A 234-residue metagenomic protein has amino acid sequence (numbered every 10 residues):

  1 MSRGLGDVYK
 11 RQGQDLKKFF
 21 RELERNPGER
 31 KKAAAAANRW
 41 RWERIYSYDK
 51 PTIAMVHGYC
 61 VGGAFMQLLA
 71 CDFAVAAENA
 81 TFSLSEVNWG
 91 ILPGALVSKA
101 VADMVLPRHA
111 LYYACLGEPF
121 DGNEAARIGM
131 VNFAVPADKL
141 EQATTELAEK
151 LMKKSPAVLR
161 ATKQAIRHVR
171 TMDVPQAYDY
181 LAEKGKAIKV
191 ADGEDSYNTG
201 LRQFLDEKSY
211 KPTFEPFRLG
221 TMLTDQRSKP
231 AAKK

Functional and structural regions predicted by a protein language model:
M1-Y9: Single conserved hydrophobic/aromatic residue that forms the stacking wall/gate of nucleotide- or nucleobase-binding
Y9-K10, F82, F204: Conserved hydrophobic/aromatic "anchor" residues that stabilize well-ordered secondary structure elements
R11, L23-N26, N79: Ligand-binding pocket scaffold of soluble enzyme catalytic domains
G13, A35, R39, G62 (+1 more regions): Glycine-rich phosphate-binding loop at the start of an alpha helix
L16-H57, V97-K99, T221-K233: An acidic, glycine-rich surface segment that forms the CoA-thioester-binding/catalytic face of crotonase-fold enzymes
A37-R41, L96-A100, H109, A161 (+3 more regions): Hydrophobic alpha-helical segments typical of transmembrane helices and their membrane-interface/capping positions
E43-L159: Crotonase-fold acyl-CoA enzyme core
G117-N123, Q142, E149, K153-K234: C-terminal alpha-helix plus adjacent terminal tail
